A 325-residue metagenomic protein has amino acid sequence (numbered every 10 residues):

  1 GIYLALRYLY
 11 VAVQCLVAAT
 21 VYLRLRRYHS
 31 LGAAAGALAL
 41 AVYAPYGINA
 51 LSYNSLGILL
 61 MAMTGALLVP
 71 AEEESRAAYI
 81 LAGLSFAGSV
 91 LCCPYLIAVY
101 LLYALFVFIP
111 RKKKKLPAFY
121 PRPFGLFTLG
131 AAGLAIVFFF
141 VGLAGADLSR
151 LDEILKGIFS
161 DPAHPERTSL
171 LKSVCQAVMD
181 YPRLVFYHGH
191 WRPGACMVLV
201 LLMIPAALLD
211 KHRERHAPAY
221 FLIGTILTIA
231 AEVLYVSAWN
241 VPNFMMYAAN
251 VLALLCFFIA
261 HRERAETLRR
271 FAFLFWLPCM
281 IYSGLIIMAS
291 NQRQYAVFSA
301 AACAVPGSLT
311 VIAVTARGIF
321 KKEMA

Functional and structural regions predicted by a protein language model:
G1-L16, P193-A195: Loop-to-helix entry region of an early transmembrane alpha helix in multi-pass inner-membrane enzymes
A12, L16-V42, A77: Transmembrane-helix signature of polytopic, membrane-embedded enzymes that assemble or transfer cell-envelope glycans
R26-R27, A62-L81, I259-T267: Membrane-interface transmembrane helices that cradle and orient dolichyl/undecaprenyl
V42-Y46, A77-L105, C279-A289: Membrane-interface alpha helices of multi-pass inner-membrane proteins
N49-I58: Short acidic/glycine- and proline-prone juxtamembrane loop motifs at membrane-interface regions of multi-pass membrane
L67-G88, A118-G125, R270-P278: Short hydrophobic alpha-helices at membrane interfaces in multi-pass membrane enzymes
L67-P70, F86, A98-F140, L208-D210 (+1 more regions): Perimembrane helix-loop-helix junctions
R122-P205, I229-E232: Membrane-lumen/periplasm interface segments of specific transmembrane helices in polyprenyl phosphate-linked
